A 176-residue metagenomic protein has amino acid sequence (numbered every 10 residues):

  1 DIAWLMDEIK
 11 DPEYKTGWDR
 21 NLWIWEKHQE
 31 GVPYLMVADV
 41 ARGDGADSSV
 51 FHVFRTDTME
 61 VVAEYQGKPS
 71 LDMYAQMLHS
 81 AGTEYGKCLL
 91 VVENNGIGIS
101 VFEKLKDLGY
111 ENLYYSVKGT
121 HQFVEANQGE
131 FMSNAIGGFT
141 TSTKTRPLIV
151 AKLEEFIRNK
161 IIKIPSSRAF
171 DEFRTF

Functional and structural regions predicted by a protein language model:
D1-N127, N134, T143, P147-A151 (+1 more regions): RNase H-like, metal-dependent nuclease domains and their acidic two-metal-ion catalytic environment used
M132, G137-G138: Extracytoplasmic catalytic/substrate-binding loops of multi-pass membrane glycan-assembly enzymes
